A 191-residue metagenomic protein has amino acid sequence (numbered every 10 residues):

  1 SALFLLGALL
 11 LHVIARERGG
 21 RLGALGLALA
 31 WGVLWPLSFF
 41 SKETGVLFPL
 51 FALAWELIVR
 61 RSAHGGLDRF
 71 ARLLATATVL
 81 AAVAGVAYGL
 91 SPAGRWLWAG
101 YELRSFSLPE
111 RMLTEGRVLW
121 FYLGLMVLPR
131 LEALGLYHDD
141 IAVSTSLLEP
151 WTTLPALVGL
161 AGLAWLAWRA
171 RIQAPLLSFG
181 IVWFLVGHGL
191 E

Functional and structural regions predicted by a protein language model:
S1-E191: Polytopic membrane enzymes that build or remodel cell-surface glycoconjugates and lipids
